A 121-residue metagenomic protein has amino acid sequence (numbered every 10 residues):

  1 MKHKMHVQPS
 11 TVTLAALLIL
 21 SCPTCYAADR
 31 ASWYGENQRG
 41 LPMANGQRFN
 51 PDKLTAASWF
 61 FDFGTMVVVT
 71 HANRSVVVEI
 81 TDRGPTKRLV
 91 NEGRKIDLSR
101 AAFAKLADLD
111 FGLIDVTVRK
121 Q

Functional and structural regions predicted by a protein language model:
K2-L18, P23-Q121: Secreted/periplasmic proteins
